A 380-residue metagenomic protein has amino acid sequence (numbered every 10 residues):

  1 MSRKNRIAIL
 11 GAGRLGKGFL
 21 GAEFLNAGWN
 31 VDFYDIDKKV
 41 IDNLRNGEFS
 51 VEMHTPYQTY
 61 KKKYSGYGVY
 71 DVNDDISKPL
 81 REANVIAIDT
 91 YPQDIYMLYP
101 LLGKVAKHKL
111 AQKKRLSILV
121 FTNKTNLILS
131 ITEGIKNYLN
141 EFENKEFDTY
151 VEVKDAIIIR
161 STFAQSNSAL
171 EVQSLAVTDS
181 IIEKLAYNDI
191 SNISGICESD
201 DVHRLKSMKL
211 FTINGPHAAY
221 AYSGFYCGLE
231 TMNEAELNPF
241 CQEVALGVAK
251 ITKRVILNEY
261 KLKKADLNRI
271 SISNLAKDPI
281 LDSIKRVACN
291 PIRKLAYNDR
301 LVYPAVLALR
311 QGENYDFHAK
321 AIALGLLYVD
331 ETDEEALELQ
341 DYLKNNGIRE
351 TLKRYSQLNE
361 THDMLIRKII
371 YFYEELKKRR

Functional and structural regions predicted by a protein language model:
S2-A8, R14-R380: Substrate/ligand-engaging "lid" and interaction regions
